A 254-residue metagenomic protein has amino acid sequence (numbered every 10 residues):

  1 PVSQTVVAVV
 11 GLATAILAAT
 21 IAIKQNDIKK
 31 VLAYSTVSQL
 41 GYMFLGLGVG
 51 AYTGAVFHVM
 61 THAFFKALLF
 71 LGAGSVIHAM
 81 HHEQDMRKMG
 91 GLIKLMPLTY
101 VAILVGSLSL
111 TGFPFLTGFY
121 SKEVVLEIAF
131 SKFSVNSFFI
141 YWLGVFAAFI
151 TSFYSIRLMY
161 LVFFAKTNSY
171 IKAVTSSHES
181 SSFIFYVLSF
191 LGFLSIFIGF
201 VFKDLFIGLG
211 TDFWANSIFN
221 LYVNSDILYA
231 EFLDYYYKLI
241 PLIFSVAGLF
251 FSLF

Functional and structural regions predicted by a protein language model:
P1-S176, L194, F200: Hydrophobic transmembrane alpha-helices and their helix-loop junctions in integral membrane proteins
A79, K94-T99, R157-G248: Cytoplasmic/organellar membrane-interface segments at the starts of transmembrane helices in multi-pass inner-membrane
